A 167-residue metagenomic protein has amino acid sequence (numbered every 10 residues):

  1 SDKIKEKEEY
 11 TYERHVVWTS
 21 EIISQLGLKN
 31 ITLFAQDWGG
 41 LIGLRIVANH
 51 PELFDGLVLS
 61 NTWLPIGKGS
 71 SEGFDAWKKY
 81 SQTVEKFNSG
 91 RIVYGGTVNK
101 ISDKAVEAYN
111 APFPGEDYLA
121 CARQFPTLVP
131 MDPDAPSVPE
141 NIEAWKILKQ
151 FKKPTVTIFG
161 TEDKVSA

Functional and structural regions predicted by a protein language model:
S1-A35: Active-site loop/oxyanion-hole signature of alpha/beta-hydrolase fold enzymes
R14-I22, R45, R91, A108 (+2 more regions): Alpha-helical elements of Rossmann-like donor-binding domains used by nucleotide-donor carbohydrate transfer enzymes
T32-Q36, D55-V58: Residue in the alpha/beta-hydrolase core beta-strand immediately N-terminal to the catalytic nucleophile
A35, G39, G43: Gly/Ala-rich beta-loop-alpha elbow adjacent to hydrolase catalytic centers
D37, N61-W63, T161: Nucleotide-sugar donor-binding loop of glycosyltransferases
L44-N49, F54-S89: Flexible "cap/lid" loop of the alpha/beta hydrolase fold
S89-I101, A108-P114, L128-D134: Helix-loop "lid/cap" segments that line or gate small-molecule binding pockets
K100, Y118-A167: Conserved serine/cysteine hydrolase catalytic core
